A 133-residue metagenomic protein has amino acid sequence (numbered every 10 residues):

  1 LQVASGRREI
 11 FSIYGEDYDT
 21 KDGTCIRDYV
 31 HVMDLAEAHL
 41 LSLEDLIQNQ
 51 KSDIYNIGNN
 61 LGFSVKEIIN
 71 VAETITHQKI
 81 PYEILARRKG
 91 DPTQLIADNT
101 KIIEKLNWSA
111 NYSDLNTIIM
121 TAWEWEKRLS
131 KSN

Functional and structural regions predicted by a protein language model:
Q2-N133: C-terminal substrate-binding subdomain of Rossmann-fold SDR/epimerase-dehydratase oxidoreductases
